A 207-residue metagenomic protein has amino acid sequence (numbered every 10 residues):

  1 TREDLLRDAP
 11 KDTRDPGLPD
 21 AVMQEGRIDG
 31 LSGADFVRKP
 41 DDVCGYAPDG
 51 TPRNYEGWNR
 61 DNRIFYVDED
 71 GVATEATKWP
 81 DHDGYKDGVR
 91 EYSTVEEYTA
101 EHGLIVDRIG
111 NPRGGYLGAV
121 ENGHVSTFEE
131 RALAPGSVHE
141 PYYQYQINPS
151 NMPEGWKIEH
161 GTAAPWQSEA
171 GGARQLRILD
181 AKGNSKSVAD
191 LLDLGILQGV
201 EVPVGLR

Functional and structural regions predicted by a protein language model:
T1-E25, D29, P40, C44: Intrinsically disordered, low-complexity charged segments of secreted bacterial virulence and antibacterial
G30-R207: Catalytic toxin/effector domains delivered as secreted proteins or via bacterial secretion systems
